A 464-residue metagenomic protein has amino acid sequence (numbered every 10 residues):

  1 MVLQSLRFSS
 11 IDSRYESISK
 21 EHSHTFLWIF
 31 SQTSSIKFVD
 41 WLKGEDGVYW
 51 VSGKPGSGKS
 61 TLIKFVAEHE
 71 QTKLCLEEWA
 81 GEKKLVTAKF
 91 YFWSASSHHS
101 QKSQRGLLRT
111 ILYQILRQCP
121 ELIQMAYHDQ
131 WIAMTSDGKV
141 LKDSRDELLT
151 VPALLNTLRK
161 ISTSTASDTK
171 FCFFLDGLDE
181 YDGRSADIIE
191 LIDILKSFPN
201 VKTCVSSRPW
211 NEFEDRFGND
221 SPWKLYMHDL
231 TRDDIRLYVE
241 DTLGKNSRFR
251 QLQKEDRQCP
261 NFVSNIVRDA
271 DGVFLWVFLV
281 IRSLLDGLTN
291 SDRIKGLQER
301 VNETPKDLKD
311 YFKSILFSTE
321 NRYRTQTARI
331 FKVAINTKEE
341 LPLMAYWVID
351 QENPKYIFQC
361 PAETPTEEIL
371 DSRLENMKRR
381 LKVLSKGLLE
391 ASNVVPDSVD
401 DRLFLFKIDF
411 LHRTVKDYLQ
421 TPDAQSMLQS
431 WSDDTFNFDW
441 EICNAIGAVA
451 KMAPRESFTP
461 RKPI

Functional and structural regions predicted by a protein language model:
M1-P422, M427-F436: Conserved NB-ARC/NACHT P-loop NTPase core of NLR-like innate immune receptors
Q429-I464: Leucine-rich, amphipathic alpha-helical/linker segments
